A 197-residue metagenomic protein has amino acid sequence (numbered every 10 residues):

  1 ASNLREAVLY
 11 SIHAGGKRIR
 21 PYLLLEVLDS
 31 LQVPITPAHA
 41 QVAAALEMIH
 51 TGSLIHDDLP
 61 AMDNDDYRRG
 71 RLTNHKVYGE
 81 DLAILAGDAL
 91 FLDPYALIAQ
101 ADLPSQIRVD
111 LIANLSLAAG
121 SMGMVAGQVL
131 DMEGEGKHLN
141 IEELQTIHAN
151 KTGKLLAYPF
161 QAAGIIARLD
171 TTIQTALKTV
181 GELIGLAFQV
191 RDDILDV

Functional and structural regions predicted by a protein language model:
S2-V197: Mg2+-dependent prenyl diphosphate-binding active-site environment of isoprenoid biosynthetic enzymes
